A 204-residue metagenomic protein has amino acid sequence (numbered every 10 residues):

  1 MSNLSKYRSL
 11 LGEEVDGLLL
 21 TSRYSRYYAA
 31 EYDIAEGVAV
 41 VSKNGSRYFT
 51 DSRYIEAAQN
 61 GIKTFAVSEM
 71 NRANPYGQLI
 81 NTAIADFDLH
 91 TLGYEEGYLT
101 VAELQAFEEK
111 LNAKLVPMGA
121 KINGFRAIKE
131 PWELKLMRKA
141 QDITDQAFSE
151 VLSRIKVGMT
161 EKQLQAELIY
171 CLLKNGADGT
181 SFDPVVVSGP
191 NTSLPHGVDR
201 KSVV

Functional and structural regions predicted by a protein language model:
M1-F49, I55, G77-N81, A85-D88 (+3 more regions): Terminal domain-start leader segments
S2-L4, P75-T180, N191: Flexible, acidic/His-enriched mid-domain "rim/lid" segments that flank
T21-R23, T50-R53, N71, Y94-L99: Structural motif
Y54-A57, K63: Short, surface-exposed beta-strand-loop junctions and turns on beta-sheet-rich folds
I62-N71, N112-L115: Active-site regions of enzymes building and remodeling cell-envelope glycoconjugates
V186: Basic, ligand-binding patches in group-transfer machinery, especially extracytoplasmic/periplasmic segments
S193-R200: Short alpha-helix capping/helix-loop boundary micro-motifs
V203: Conserved small/polar residues in nucleotide/adenosyl-binding loops
